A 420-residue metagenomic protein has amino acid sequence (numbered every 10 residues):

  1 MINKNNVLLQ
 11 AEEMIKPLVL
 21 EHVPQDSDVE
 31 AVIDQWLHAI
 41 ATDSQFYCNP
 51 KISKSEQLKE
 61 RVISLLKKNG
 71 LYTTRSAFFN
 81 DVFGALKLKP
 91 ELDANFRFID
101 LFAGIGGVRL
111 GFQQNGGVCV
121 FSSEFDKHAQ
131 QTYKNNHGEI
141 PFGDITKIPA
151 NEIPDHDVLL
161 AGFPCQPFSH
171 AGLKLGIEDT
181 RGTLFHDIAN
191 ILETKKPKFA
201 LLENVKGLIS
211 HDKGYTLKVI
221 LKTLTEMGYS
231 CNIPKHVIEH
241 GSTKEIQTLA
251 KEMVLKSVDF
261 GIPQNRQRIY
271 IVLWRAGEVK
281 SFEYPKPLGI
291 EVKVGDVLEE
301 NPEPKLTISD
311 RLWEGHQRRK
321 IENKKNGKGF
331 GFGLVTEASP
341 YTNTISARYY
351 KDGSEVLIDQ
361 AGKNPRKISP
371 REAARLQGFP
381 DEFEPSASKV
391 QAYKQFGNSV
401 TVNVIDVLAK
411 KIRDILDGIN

Functional and structural regions predicted by a protein language model:
M1-K89, R311-N420: C-terminal target-recognition/interaction regions appended to catalytic cores
S64-K218, K222-T225: Core alpha/beta nucleotide-donor-binding catalytic domains of modification enzymes
I105, L217, R268, N398-D406: Short alpha-helical patches at coil-to-helix transitions and adjacent helical residues in well-structured domains
V118, S230, E291, P380-E382: Short coil/loop linkers at secondary-structure junctions
I140-G143, F163, G172, D179 (+7 more regions): Residue-level signal for pocket-adjacent positions within structured domains
I148-V158, F168-T344, R348-Y350: Class I S-adenosyl-L-methionine
